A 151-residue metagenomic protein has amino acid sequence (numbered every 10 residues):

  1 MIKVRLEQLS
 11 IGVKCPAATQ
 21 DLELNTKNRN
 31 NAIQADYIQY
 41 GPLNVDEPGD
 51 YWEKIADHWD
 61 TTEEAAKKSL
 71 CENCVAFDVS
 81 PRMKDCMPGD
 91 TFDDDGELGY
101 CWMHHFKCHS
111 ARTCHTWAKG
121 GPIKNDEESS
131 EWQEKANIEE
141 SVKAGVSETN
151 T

Functional and structural regions predicted by a protein language model:
V4-T151: Cysteine-centered metal-binding/redox modules
